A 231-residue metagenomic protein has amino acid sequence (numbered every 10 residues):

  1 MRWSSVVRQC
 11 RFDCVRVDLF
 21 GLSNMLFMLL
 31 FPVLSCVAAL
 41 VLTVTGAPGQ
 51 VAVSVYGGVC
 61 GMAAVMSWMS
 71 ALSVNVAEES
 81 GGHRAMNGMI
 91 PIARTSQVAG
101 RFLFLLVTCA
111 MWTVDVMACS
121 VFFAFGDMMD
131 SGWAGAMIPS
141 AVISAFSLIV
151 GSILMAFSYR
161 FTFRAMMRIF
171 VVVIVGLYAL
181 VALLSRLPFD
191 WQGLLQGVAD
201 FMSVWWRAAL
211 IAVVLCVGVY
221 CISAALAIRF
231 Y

Functional and structural regions predicted by a protein language model:
M1-G82, V98-Y231: Hydrophobic alpha-helical transmembrane segments of membrane proteins
G88-R94: Short helix-to-coil transition segments within interhelical loops that connect adjacent transmembrane helices
